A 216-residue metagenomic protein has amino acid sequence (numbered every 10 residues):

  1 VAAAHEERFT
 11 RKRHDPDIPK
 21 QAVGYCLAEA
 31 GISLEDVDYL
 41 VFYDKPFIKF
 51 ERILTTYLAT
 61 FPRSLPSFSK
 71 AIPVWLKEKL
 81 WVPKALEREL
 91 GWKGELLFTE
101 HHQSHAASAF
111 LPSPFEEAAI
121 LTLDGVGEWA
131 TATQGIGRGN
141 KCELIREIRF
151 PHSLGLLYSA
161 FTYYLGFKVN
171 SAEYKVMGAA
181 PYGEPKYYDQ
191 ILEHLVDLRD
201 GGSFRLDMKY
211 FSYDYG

Functional and structural regions predicted by a protein language model:
V1-G216: Short acidic/glycine-rich loops and adjacent helix/strand connectors that line catalytic pockets where negatively
